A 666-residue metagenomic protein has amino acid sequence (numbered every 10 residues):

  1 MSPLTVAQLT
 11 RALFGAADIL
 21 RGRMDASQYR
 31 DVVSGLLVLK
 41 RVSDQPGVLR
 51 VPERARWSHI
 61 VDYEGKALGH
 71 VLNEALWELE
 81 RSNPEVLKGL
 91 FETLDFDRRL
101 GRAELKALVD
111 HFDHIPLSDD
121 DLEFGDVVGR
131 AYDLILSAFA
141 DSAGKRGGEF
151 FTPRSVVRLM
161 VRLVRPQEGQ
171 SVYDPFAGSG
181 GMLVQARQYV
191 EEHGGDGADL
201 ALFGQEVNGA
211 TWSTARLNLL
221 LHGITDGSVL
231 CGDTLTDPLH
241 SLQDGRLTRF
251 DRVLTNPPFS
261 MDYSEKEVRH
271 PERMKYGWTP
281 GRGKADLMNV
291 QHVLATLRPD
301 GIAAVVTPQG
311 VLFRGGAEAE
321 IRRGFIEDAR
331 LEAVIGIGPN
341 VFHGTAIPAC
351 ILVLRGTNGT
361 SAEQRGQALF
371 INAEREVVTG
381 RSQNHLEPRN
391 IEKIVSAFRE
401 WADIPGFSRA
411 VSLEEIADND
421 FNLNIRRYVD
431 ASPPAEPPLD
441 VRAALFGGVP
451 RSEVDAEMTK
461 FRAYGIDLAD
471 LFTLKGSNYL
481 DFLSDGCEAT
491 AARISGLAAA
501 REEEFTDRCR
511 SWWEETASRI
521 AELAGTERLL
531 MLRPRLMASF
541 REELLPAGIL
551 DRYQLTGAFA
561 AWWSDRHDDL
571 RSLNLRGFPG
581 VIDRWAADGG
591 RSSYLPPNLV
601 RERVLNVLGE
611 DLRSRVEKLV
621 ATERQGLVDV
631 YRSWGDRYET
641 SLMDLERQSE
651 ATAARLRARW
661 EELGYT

Functional and structural regions predicted by a protein language model:
M1-V164, E168, C231-L239, G336-N340 (+3 more regions): Non-catalytic, mostly N-terminal accessory regions of nucleic-acid modification and defense proteins
A12, I19, Q28-G35, W212 (+2 more regions): Conserved Class I SAM-dependent methyltransferase catalytic core
I19, I115, L134, A138 (+9 more regions): Conserved, well-folded catalytic cores of nucleic-acid-processing and energy-transducing macromolecular machines
K40-P46, F139, V190, G194 (+3 more regions): A generic secondary-structure signal for well-formed alpha-helical elements
R98, D121, F176, G204-N208 (+10 more regions): Hydrophobic alpha-helical scaffolding
R146-T255, S260-V268, M274-G283, L287-M288 (+3 more regions): Conserved S-adenosyl-L-methionine
E191, L220, I224, P258 (+12 more regions): Hydrophobic alpha-helix feature that most strongly marks membrane-spanning transmembrane helices and their immediate
C350-S396: Conserved P-loop NTPase
